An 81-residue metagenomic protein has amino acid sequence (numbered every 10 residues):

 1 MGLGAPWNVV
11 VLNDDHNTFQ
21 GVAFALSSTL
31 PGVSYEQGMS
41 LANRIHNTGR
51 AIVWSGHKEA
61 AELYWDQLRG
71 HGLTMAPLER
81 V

Functional and structural regions predicted by a protein language model:
M1-V81: Terminal domain-initiation and capping elements
